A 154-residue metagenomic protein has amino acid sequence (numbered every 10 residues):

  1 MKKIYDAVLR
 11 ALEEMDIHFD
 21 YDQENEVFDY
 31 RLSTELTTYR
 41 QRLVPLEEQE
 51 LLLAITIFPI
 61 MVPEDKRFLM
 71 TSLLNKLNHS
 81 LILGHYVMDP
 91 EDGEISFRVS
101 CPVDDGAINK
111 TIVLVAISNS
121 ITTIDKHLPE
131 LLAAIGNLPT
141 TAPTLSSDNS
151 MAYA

Functional and structural regions predicted by a protein language model:
M1-H18: Amphipathic alpha-helical segments
K2, E64-F68, G106-L114: Ordered, soluble secondary-structure elements with a strong preference for glycine-centered loop motifs and nearby
E14, S72-L83, T122-P129: Short, intrinsically disordered, mixed-charge
M15-A54, P59: Ser/Thr-rich, low-complexity intrinsically disordered terminal regions
I57-E94: Short, internal acidic amphipathic alpha-helical interface segments that mediate docking to partner proteins
D92-L114, G136, M151-Y153: Well-ordered alpha/beta subsegment
V99, V113-K126, E130-L131: Long, contiguous binding/interaction regions
L132-A154: Short, highly charged C-terminal tails/helix-capping segments
